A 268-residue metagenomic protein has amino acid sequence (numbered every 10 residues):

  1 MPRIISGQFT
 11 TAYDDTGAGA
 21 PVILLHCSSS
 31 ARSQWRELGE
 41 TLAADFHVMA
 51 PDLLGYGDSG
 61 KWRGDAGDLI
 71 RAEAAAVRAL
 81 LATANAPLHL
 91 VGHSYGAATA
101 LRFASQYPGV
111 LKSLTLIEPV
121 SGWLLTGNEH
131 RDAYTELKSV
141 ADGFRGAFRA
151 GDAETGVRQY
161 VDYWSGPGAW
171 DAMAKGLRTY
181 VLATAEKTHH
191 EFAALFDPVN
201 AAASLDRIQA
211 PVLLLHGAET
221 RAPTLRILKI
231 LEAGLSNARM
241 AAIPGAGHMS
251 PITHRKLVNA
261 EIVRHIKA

Functional and structural regions predicted by a protein language model:
Q8-R63, A86: Conserved HGGG/HGGXW glycine-rich cap/lid loop of the alpha/beta-hydrolase fold
L25-C27, S94, G217: Glycine-rich His-Gly loop
E40, M49-V91, Y95, Q106 (+1 more regions): Active-site loop/oxyanion-hole signature of alpha/beta-hydrolase fold enzymes
A86-L125, E129: Conserved hydrolase catalytic core segment
V120-R149: A catalytic-pocket lid/entrance helix-loop region that shapes and gates access to the active site across common
A150-H189: Conserved alpha/beta-hydrolase catalytic His-Asp/Glu region
G176-A233, A242: Conserved serine/cysteine hydrolase catalytic core
A238-A268: Catalytic active-site module of serine/aspartate enzymes centered on a nucleophile-bearing elbow/loop
